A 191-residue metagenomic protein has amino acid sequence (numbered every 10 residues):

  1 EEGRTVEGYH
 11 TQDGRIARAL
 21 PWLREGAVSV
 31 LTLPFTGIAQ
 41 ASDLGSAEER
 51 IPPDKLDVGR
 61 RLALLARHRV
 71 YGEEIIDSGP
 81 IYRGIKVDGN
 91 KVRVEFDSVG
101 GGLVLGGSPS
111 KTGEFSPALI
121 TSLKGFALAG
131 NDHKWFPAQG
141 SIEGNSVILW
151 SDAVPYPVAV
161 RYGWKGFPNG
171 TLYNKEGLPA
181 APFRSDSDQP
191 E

Functional and structural regions predicted by a protein language model:
E1-G45, E49-R61, H68: Conserved, well-structured interaction surfaces
R24, I76-G84, N131-S141: Short small/polar-residue motifs
V28-L31, G84-K86, S151-D152: A general structural signal for short secondary-structure junctions and capping/turn motifs
T36, Y71-I75, N169: Intrinsically disordered or highly flexible coil/loop and linker segments, enriched in small and charged/polar residues
A39-A41, D97, G163: Generic beta-strand/beta-sheet core signal
P53, D57, H68-E114: Surface beta-strand/loop "capping" patches
G100-E191: C-terminal beta-sandwich/jelly-roll accessory domains of carbohydrate-active enzymes
